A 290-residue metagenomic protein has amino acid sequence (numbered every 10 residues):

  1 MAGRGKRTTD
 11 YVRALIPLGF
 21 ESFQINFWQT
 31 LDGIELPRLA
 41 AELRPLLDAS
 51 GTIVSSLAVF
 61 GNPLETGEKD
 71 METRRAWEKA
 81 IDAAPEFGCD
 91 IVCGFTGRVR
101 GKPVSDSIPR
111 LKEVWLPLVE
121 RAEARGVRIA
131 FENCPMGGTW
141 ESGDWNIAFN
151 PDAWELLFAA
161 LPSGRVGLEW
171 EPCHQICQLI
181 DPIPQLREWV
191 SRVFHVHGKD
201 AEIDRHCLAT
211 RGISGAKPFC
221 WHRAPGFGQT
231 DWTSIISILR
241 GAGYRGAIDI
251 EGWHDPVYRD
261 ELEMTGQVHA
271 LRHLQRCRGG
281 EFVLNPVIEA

Functional and structural regions predicted by a protein language model:
M1-D90, D106-L116, E123, A159 (+7 more regions): N-terminal pre-domain/capping segments
M1-T8, N26-A40, N62-T73, R98-P103 (+6 more regions): Acidic-and-aromatic substrate-binding clefts and catalytic sites of carbohydrate-active enzymes
S22-F23, L57, L116-Q229, E281-L284: Acidic/histidine-rich catalytic cores of soluble enzymes
Q24-I25, S55-A58, D90-T96, V127-N133 (+1 more regions): Short beta-strand segments at enzyme active-site cores
A84-S105, R128-W140: Active-site groove signature of glycoside hydrolases
F219-R223, R245-D260: Active-site clefts of carbohydrate-active enzymes
F227-G241: A short, acidic, amphipathic alpha-helical segment used as a generic capping/interface helix at domain edges
